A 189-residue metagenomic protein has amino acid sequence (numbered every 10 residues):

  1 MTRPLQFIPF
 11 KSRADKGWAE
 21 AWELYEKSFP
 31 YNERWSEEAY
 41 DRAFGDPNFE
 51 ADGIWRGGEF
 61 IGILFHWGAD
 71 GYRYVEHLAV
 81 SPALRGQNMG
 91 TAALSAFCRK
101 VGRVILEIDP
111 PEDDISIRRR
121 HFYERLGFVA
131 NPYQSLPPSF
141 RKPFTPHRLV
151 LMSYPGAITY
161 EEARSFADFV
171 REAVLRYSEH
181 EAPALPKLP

Functional and structural regions predicted by a protein language model:
M1-A39, L149-L151, E162-L188: Short amphipathic alpha-helix that is part of the acyltransferase structural core
Y31, E107, R120, E124-F144: Conserved catalytic-core motifs of GNAT/GCN5-like acyltransferases
A43-G53, T145: A short helix-loop-beta-strand connector motif used in the catalytic cores of GNAT acetyltransferases and, in some
G53, G58-G68, Y72-A79: Conserved beta-strand in the GNAT
L78, A83, E107-P111: Short strand-loop junctions, especially beta-strand C-caps/beta-turns that link beta-sheets to coils or alpha-helices
V80, G86-R99: Conserved acetyl-CoA-binding loop-helix of GNAT-fold acetyltransferases
K100-I115: Conserved GNAT acetyl-CoA-binding A-motif
A130-F169: A contiguous, mid-protein "functional segment" used to position or interact with cofactors/ions or partner subunits
